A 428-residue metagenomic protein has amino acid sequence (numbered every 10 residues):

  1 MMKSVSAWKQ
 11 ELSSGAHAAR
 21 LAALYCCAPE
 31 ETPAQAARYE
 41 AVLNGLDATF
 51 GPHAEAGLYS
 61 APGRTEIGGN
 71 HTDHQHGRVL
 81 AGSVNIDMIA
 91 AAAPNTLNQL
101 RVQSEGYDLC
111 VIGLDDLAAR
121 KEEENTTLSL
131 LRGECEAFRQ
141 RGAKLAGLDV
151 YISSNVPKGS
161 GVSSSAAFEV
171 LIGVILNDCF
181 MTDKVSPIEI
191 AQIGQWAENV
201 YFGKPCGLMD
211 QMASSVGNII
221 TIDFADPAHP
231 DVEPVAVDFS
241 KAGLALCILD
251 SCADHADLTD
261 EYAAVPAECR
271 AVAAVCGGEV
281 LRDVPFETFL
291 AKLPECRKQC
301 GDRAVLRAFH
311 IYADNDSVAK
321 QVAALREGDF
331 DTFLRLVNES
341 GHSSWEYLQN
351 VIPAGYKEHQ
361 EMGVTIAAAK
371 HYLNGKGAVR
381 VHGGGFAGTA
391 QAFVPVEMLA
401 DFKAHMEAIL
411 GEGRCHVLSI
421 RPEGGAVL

Functional and structural regions predicted by a protein language model:
M1-R64, I89, A93-E124, T221-R380 (+1 more regions): C-terminal nucleotide
A61-H76, N155-L171, G375-F393: Glycine/serine-rich anion-binding loops at beta->alpha junctions that coordinate negatively charged ligand groups
R78-L97, V216: Structural signature of FAD isoalloxazine-binding scaffolds in flavoprotein oxidoreductases
S83-N85, V162-T182: DPxDG-like acidic metal-binding loop motif
R101-Q103, G147-S154, K184-W196, L334-E339 (+1 more regions): Beta-strand segments within the central parallel beta-sheet cores of soluble alpha/beta enzyme folds
C135-P157: Glycine- and acidic-rich phosphate- and metal-coordinating loops
Q140-L148, L176-I190, V396-I409: Phosphate-handling active-site elements
T182-P230, V235, S340, I366-A369 (+1 more regions): Alpha/beta catalytic cores of group-transfer enzymes, especially the acyltransferase/condensing modules of polyketide
